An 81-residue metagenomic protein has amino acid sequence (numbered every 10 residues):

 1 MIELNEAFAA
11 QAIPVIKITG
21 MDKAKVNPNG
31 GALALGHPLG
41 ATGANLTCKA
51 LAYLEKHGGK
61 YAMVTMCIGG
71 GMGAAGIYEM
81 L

Functional and structural regions predicted by a protein language model:
M1-L81: Claisen-condensing/thiolase-fold acyl-transfer catalytic domains that form or cleave C-C bonds in fatty acid
